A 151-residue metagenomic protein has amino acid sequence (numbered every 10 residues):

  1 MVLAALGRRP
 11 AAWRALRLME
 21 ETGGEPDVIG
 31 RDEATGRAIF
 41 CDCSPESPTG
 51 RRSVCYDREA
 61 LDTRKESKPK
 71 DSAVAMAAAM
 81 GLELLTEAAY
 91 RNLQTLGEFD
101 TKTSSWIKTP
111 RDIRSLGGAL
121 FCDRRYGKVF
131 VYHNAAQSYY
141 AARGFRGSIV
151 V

Functional and structural regions predicted by a protein language model:
M1-E83, E87-V151: A binding-site-centric feature that preferentially detects glycan-recognition modules on secreted/surface proteins
